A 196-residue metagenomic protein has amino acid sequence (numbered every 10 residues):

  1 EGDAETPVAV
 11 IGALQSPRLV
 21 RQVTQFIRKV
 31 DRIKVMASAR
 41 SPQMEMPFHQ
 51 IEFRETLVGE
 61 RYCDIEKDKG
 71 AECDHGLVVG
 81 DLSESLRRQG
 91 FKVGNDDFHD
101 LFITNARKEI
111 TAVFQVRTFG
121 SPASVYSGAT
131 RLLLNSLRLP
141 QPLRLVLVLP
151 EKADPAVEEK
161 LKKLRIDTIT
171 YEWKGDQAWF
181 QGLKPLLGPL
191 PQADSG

Functional and structural regions predicted by a protein language model:
E1-A4, Q15, R138-I166: Nucleic-acid nuclease catalytic cores
E1-M44: Nuclease-adjacent, charged terminal/linker segments that flank catalytic cores
P42, M46-G94: Acidic-basic catalytic patches of nuclease active cores, encompassing PD-(D/E)XK and other metal-cofactor nuclease
L82, L101-I103, K108-S121: Conserved catalytic cores of phosphodiester-cleaving nucleases, focusing on short active-site segments
S85-K108, L164, K174: An acidic intrinsically disordered interaction segment
G120-R131: Active-site-adjacent loop/helix micro-motif of nuclease/hydrolase catalytic cores
R165-D194: Charged, structured surface patches that assemble and position nucleic-acid processing machinery
